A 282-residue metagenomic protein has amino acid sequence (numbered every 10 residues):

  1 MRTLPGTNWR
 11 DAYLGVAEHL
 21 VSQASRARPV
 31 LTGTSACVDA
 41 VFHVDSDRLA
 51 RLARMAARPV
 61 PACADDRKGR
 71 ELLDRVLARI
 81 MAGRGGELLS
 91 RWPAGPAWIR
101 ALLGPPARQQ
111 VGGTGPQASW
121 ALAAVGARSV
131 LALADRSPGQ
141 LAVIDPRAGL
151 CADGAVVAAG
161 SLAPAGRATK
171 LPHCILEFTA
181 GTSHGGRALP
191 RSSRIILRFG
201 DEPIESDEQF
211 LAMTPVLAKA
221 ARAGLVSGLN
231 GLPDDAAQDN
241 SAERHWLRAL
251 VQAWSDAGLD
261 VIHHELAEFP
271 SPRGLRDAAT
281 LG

Functional and structural regions predicted by a protein language model:
M1-G282: Ribokinase/PfkB-type carbohydrate-kinase core domain
